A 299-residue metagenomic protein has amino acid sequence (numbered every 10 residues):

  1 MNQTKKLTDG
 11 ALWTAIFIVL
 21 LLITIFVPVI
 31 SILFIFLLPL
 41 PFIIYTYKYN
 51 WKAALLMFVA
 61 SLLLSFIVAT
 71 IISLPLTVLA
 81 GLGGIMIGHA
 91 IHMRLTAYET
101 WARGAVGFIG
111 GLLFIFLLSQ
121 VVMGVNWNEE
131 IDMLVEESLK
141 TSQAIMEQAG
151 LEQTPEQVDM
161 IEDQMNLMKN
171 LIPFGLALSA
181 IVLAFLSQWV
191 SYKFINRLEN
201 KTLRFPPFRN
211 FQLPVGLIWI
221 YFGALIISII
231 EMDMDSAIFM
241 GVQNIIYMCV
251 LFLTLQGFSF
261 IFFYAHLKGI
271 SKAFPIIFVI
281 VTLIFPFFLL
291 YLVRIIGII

Functional and structural regions predicted by a protein language model:
M1-A60, G269-V279, F288: Hydrophobic transmembrane alpha-helices
L7-L12, L55-V59, L74-V78, W101-A105 (+3 more regions): Hydrophobic alpha-helical transmembrane segments
A11, V19, D235-I299: Long, positively charged, glycine-interspersed low-complexity recognition regions
W13, V78-M123: Short helix-perturbing small/polar motifs within transmembrane alpha-helices
L22-S31, L62-H89: Interfacial aromatic-anchored transmembrane helix boundaries in multi-pass membrane proteins
L118-K169: Membrane-interface interhelical loops and short interface/amphipathic helices in multi-pass inner-membrane
V122, Q153-L203: Selected alpha-helical membrane-embedding segments in polytopic membrane proteins
L198-F252, Q256-G257: Small-residue-rich helix-loop
